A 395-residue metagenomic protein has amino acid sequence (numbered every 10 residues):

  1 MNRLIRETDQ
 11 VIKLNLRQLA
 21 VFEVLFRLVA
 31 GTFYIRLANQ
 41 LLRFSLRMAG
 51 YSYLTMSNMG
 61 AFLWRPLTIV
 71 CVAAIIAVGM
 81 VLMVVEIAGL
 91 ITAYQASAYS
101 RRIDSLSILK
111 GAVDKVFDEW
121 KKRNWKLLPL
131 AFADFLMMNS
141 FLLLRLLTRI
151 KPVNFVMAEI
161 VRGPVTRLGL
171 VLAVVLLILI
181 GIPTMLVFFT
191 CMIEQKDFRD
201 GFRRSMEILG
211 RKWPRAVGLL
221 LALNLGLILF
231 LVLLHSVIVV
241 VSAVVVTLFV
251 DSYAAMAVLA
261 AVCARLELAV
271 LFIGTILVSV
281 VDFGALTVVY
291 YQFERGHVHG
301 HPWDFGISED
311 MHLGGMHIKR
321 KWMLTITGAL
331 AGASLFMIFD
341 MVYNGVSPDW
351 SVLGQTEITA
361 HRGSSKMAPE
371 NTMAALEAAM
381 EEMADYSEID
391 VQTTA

Functional and structural regions predicted by a protein language model:
M1-V352, T356: Hydrophobic alpha-helical membrane segments
T287, T372, T394: Ser/Thr-centric signal marking residues that sit in or immediately flank functional binding/regulatory motifs
W350-P369: Short extracytoplasmic/periplasmic juxtamembrane "stem" segments immediately C-terminal to an N-terminal membrane anchor
Q355-T356, Q392-A395: An active-site metal/cofactor-coordinating segment within enzyme catalytic domains
H361, A379, D390: Conserved, mostly hydrophobic/aromatic
A368-A378: Short, acidic/polar
